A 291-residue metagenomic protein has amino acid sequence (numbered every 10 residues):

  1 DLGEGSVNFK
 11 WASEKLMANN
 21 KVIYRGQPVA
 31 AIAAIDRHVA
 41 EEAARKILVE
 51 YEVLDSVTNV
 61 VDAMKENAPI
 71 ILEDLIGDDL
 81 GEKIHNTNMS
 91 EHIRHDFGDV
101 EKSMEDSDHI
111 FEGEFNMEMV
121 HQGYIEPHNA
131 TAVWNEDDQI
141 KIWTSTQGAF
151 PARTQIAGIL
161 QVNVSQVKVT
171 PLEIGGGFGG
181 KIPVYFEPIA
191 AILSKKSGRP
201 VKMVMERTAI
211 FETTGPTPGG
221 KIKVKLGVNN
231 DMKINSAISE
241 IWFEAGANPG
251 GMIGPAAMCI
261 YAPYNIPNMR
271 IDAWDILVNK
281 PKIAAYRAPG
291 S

Functional and structural regions predicted by a protein language model:
D1, A30-Y51, A130-S197, F243 (+2 more regions): Alpha-helical support elements that line or immediately flank enzyme active sites and cofactor-binding pockets
D1-I84, I110-G113: Flexible, low-hydrophobicity surface segments
S6-A12, E82-A130, K221-S291: Glycine-rich loop/linker segments at domain edges
N8-A40, G180-N230, I283-S291: Glycine-rich and small/hydrophobic secondary-structure elements
H38, A44-D55, A68, F97 (+10 more regions): Structural signal for hydrophobic packing residues in well-ordered secondary-structure cores of soluble enzyme domains
F115, W134-E136, T144-T146, P171-E173 (+3 more regions): Short, structured patches in soluble enzyme cores that scaffold and shape functional sites
T146-A149, E173-G177, M205-G215, E240-A245 (+1 more regions): Acidic, glycine-rich active-site loops and adjacent beta-strand->loop/helix elements that engage anionic groups
S165-L172, G198-T208, N235-E240, I266: Beta-strand segments within the central parallel beta-sheet cores of soluble alpha/beta enzyme folds
